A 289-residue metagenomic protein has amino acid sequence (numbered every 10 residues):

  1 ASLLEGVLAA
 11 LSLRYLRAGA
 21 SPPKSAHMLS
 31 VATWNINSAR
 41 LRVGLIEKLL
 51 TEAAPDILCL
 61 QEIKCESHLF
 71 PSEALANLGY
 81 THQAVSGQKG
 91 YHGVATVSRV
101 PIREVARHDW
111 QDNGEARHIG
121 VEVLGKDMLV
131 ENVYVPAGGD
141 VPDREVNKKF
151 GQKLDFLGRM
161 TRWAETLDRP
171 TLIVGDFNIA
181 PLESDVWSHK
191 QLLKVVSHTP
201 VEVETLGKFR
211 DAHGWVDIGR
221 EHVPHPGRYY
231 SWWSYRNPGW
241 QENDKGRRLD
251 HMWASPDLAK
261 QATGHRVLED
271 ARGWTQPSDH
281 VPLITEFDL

Functional and structural regions predicted by a protein language model:
L8-L78, A84, Y91-V94, P181 (+1 more regions): N-terminal, active-site-proximal structural segment of metallo-dependent hydrolase catalytic domains
V31-I36, I46, L50-H68, V130 (+5 more regions): Active-site beta-strand/loop signature of hydrolases that rely on acidic residues for catalysis
S38-R42, N113, K148-M160, H198-E202 (+1 more regions): Soluble or luminal CAZymes and related metallo-dependent hydrolases
I46-K48, S72-L75, Q111, E145-V146 (+2 more regions): Short, glycine/charged-enriched secondary-structure capping and boundary segments
I63-D140: Structured beta-strand-rich core segments of catalytic domains in phosphoester-bond hydrolases
S67, E104-D109, E122, L182-L289: Metal-dependent phosphoester-hydrolase catalytic domains
V135-L157, K190-V195: Surface-exposed cleft-lining segments at the edges of enzyme active sites
